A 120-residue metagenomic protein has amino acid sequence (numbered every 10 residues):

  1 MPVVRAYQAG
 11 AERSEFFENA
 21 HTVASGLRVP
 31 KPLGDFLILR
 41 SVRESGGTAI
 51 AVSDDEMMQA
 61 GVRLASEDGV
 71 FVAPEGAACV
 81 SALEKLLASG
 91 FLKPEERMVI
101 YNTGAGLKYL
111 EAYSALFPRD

Functional and structural regions predicted by a protein language model:
M1-E44, M98-P118: Glycine-rich phosphate/pyrophosphate-binding loop at beta-loop-alpha junctions
L33-K93: Active-site-adjacent helical/loop segments in soluble small-molecule enzymes
